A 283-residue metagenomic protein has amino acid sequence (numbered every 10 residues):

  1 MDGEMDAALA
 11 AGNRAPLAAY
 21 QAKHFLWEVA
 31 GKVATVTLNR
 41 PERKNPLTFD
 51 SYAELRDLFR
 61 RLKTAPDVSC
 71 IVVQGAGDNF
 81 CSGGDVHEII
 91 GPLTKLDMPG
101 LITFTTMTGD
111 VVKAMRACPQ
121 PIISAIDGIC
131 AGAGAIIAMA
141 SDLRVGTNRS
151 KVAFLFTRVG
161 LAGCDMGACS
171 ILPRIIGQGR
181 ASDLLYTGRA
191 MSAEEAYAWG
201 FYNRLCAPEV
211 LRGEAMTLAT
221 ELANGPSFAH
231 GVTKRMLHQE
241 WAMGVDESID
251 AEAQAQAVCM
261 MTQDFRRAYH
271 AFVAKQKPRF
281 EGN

Functional and structural regions predicted by a protein language model:
M1-A76, K113: Conserved CoA-thioester-binding segment of acyl-CoA-metabolizing enzymes
R43, G75-K113, G160-L161, G244: Glycine- (often His-adjacent) and acidic-residue-rich active-site loop that binds/positions the CoA thioester
G83, I102-T105, G109, G132 (+3 more regions): Glycine-rich phosphate-binding loop at the start of an alpha helix
V111, M115, A125, A131-L185 (+3 more regions): CoA-thioester-processing core
G128, L143, D183, T187-R189 (+3 more regions): Well-ordered beta-strand positions
V145-S150, Y202-D250, A257-V258, R279-N283: C-terminal long alpha-helix characteristic of the crotonase
